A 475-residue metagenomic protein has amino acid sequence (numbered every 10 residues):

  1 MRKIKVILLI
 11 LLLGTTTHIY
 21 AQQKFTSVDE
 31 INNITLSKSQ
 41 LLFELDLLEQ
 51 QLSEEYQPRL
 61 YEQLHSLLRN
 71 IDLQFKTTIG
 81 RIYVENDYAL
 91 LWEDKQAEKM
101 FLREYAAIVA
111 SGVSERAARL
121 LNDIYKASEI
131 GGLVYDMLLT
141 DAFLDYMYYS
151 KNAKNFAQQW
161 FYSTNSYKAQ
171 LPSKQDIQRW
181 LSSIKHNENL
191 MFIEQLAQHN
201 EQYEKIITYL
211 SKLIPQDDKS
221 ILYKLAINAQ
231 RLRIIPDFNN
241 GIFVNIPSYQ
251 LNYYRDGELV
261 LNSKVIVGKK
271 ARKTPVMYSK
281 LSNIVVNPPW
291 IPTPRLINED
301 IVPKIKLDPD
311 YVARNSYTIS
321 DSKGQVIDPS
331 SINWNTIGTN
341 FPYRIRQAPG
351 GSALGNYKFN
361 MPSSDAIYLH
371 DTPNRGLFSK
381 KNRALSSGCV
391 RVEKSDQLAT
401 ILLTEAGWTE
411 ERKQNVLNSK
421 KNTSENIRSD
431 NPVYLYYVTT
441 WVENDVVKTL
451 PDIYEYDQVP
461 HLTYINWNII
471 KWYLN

Functional and structural regions predicted by a protein language model:
M1-F25: Bacterial Sec-dependent N-terminal signal peptides
L8, K154, T409-E410: Secondary-structure transition/capping residues
Q22-E62, L144, T164-N165, S182-N475: Well-ordered beta-sheet/strand-loop patches within structured domains
Q23-Y162: Cationic-aromatic interfacial patches
G80, E85-D87, E93-K99, A107 (+2 more regions): Primarily N-terminal secretory
